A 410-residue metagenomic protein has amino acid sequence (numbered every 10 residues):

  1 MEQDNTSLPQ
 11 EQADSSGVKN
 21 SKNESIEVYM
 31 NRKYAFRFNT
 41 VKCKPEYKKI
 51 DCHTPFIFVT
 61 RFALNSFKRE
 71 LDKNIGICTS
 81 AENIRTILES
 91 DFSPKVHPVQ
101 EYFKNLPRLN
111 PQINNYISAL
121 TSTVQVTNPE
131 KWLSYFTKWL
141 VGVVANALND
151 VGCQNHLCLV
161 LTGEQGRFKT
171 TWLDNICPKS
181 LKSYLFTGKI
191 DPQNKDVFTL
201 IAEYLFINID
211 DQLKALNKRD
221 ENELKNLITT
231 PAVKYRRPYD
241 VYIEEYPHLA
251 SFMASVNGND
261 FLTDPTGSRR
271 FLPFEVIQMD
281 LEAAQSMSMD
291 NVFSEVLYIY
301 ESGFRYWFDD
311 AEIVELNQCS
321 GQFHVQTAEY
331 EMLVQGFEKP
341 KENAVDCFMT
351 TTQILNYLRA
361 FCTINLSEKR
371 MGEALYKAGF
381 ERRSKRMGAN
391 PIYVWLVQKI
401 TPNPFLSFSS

Functional and structural regions predicted by a protein language model:
M1-Q112, E130, T363-L366, K399 (+1 more regions): N-terminal nucleic-acid engagement/recognition segments and initiation subdomains in replication, restriction
S90-V197, I201-A202: P-loop NTPase catalytic core of nucleic-acid-dependent motor ATPases
V197-A202, R237-S255: AAA+/SF3 P-loop NTPase mechanochemical coupling elements
L205-I228, L262-G267: Conserved AAA+/SF3 P-loop NTPase catalytic/coupling segment centered on the Walker-B
E221-E244: Conserved catalytic/switch belt of AAA+ P-loop NTPases
L262-D280: A short helix-turn-beta junction within AAA+ P-loop NTPase domains corresponding to the substrate/partner-engaging
Q285-S320: Long, low-complexity, charged/polar intrinsically disordered regions in eukaryotic proteins
W307-S410: DNA transaction DNA-binding modules
